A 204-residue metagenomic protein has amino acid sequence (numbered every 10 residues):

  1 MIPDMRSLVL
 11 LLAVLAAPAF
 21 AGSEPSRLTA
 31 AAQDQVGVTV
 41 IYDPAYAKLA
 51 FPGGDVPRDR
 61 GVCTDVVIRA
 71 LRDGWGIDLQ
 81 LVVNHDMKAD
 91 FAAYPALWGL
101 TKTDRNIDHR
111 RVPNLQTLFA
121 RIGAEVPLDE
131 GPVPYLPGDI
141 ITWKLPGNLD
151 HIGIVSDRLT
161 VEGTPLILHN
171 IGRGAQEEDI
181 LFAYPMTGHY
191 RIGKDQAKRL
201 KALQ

Functional and structural regions predicted by a protein language model:
M1-M5: N-terminal secretory signal peptides that target proteins for export/translocation
S7, S23-S26, S156: Generic serine detector
S7-P18: Bacterial N-terminal signal peptides
F20-A120, A124: N-terminal capping segments
I122-P137, T142-Q204: Aromatic- and glycine-rich peptidoglycan recognition patches
